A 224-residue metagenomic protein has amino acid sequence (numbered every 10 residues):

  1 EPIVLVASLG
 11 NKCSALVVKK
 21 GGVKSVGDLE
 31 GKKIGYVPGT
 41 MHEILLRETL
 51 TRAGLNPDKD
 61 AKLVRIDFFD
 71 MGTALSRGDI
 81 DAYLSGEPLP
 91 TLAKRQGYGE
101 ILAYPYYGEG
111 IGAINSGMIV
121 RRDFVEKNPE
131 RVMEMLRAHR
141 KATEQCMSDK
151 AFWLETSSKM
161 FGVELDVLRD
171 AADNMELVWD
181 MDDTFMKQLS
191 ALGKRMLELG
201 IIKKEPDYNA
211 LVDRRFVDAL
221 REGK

Functional and structural regions predicted by a protein language model:
E1-D58, K62-F68, A74, D81-E87 (+2 more regions): Short, glycine-/small- and polar/acidic-enriched structural segments that line small-molecule recognition paths
A15-K19, H42-I44, A61-L63, K94-R95 (+4 more regions): Short hydrophobic/aromatic-rich motifs at helix boundaries and adjacent loops
D28, D70, F152, D166-V167 (+1 more regions): An acidic, carboxylate-rich microenvironment
G31, R95, D213: Phosphate-coordinating loops and pocket residues in cytosolic domains that bind phosphorylated ligands
I44-T51, Q188-A191, D207: Short, polar/charged alpha-helical segment
V64, F69-K159: Pocket-lining segment of extracytoplasmic ligand-binding domains
E126-K203: Secondary-structure end/capping motifs
K194-K224: Conserved C-terminal helix/tail region of periplasmic/extracytoplasmic solute-binding proteins
